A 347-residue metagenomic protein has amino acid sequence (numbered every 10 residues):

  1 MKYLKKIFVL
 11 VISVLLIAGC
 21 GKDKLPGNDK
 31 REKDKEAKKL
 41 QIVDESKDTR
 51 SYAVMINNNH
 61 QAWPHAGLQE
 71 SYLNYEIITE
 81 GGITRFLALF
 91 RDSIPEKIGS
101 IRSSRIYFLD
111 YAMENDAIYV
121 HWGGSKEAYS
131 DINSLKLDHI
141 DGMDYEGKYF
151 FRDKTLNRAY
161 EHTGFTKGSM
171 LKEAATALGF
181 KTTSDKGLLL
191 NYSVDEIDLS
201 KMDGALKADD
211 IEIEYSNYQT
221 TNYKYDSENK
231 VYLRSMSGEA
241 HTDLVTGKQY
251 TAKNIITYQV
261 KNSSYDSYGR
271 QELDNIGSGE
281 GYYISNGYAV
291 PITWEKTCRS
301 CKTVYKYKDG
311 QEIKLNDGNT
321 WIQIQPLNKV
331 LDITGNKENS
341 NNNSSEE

Functional and structural regions predicted by a protein language model:
K2-L25: Sec-dependent N-terminal signal peptides of Gram-positive bacterial secreted proteins and lipoproteins
G27-S71, Y75, E80-E347: A surface/extracellular/periplasmic glyco- and lipid-processing/surface-interacting theme
